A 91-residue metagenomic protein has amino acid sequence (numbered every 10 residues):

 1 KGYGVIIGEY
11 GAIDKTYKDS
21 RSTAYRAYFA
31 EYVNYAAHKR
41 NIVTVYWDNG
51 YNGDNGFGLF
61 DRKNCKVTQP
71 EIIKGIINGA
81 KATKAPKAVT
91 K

Functional and structural regions predicted by a protein language model:
K1-K15, H38: Glycoside hydrolase catalytic-domain groove-lining segments
Y17-K91: Aromatic-rich peripheral "rim/lid" segments of glycoside hydrolase catalytic domains that contact and position glycan
